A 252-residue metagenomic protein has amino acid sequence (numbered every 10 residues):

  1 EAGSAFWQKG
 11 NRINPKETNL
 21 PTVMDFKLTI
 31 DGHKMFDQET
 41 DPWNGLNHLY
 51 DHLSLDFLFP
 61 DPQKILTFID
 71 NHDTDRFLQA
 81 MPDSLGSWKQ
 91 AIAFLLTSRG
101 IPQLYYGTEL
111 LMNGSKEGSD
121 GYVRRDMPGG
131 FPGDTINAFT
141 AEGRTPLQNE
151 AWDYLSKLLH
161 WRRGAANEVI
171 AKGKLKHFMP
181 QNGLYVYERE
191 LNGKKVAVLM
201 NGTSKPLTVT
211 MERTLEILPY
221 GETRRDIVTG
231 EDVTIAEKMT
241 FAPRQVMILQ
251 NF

Functional and structural regions predicted by a protein language model:
E1-P60, D83-L85, F94, L111-W161 (+3 more regions): Active-site-proximal helices and loops of the catalytic beta/alpha 8
D61-I65, R99-Q103: Loop/turn elements at helix/coil->beta-strand transitions in domains of secreted/extracellular proteins
P62-D83: Active-site clefts of carbohydrate-active enzymes
I101-T108, A166-K174: Acidic/polar loop patches that form or flank catalytic/metal-binding clefts of enzymes that bind anionic ligands
A171-G193: Surface beta-strand/loop "capping" patches
L199-T203: Asparagine-centered strand-capping/turn motif at beta-strand->loop junctions
P206-T229: Beta-strand-rich binding/interaction modules
T234-F252: C-terminal beta-strand-rich structural cap/linker in extracellular carbohydrate-active enzymes
